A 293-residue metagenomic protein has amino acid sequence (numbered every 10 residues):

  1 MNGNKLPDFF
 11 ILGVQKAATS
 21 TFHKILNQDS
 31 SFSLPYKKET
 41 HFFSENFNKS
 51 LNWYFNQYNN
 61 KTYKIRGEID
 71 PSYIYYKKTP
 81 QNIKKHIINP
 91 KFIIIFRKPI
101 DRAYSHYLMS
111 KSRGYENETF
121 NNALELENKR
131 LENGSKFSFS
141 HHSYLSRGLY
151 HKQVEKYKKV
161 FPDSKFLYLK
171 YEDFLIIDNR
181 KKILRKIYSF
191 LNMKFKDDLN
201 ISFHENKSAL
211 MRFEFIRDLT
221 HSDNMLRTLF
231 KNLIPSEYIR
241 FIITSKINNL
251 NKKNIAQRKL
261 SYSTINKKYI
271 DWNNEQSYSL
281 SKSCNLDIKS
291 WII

Functional and structural regions predicted by a protein language model:
M1-I293: Anion-recognition interface
